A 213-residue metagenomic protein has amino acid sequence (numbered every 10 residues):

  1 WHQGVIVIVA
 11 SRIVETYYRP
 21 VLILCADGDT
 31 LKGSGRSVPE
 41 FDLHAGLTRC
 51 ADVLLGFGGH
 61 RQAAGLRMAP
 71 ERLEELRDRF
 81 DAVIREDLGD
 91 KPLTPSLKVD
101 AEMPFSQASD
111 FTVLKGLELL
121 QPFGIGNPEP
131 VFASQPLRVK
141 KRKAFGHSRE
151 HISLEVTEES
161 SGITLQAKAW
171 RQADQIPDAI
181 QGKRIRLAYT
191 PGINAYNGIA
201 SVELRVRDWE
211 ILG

Functional and structural regions predicted by a protein language model:
W1, Y18-R19, G28-T30, G162: A generic structural motif
W1-A10: Flexible, glycine/threonine-enriched loop-and-boundary segments that flank and lead into catalytic domains of large
A10-R12, Y18: Histidine-anchored nucleotide/phosphate-binding helix
E15, S34-G213: Acidic, two-metal ion nucleic-acid-processing modules in DNA metabolism proteins
P20-I23, V53: A short linear hydrophobic-aromatic micro-motif
L22-S37: Short glycine-cluster motifs
